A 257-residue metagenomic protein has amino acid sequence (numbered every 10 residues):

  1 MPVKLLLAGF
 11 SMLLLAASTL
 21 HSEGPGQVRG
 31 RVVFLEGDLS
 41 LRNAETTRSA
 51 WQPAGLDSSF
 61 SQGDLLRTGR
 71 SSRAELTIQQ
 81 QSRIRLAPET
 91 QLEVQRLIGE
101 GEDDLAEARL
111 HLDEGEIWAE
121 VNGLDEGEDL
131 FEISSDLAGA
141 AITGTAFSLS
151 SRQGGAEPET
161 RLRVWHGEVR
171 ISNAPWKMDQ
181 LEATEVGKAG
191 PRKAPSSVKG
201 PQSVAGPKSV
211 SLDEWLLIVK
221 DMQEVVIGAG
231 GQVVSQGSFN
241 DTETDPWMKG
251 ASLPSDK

Functional and structural regions predicted by a protein language model:
P2-G9, A17-R29, A50-L56, G69 (+5 more regions): C-terminal interaction modules
G24-S40: Short N-terminal segments immediately surrounding and downstream of signal-peptide cleavage
E36-Q52: Short beta-strand segments and strand-loop junctions that repeat across beta-rich extracellular domains
L130, D136-G139: Small-residue helix/turn framework positions
